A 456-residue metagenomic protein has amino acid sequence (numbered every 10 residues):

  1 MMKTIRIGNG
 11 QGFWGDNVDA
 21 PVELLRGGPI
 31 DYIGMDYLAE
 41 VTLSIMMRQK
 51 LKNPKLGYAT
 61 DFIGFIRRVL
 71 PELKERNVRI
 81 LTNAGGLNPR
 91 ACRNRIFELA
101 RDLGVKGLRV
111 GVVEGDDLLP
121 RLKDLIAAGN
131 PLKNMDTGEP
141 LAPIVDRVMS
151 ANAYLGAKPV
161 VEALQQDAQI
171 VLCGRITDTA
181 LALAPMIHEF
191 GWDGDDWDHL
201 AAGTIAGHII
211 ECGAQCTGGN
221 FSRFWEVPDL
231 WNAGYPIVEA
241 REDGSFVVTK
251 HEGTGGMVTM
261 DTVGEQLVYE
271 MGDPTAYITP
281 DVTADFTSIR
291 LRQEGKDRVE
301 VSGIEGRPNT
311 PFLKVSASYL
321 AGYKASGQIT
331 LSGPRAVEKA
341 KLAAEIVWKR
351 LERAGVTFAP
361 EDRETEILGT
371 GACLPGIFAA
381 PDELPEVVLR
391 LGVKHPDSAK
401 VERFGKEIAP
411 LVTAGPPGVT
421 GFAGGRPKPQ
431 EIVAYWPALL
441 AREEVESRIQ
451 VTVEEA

Functional and structural regions predicted by a protein language model:
M1-E23: N-terminal amphipathic/basic leader segments beginning at the initiator methionine
M2-T4, E40-K55, K74, L118-R147: Gly-rich Lys/Arg/Thr-decorated short loops/hinges at beta-loop-alpha junctions or inter-strand turns that position
F13-W14, A39-V41, A84-R93, R175-L181 (+1 more regions): Gly/Ser/Thr-rich loops at beta-strand to alpha-helix junctions that form or flank small-molecule/cofactor-binding
G28-M46, R68: N-terminal glycine-rich anion-binding loops that anchor highly charged ligand groups
R101-L118, L183-P228: Catalytic or ion-translocation cores adjacent to nucleophile or general acid/base/metal-coordination motifs in diverse
K106-V110, C216-D229, P274-Q293, R350-I367 (+1 more regions): Flexible, glycine/charged-enriched surface loops at secondary-structure junctions
L200-E305: A conserved active-site cap/scaffold subdomain adjacent to cofactor or substrate pockets
G303-A456: C-terminal non-catalytic interaction/assembly regions of soluble proteins
